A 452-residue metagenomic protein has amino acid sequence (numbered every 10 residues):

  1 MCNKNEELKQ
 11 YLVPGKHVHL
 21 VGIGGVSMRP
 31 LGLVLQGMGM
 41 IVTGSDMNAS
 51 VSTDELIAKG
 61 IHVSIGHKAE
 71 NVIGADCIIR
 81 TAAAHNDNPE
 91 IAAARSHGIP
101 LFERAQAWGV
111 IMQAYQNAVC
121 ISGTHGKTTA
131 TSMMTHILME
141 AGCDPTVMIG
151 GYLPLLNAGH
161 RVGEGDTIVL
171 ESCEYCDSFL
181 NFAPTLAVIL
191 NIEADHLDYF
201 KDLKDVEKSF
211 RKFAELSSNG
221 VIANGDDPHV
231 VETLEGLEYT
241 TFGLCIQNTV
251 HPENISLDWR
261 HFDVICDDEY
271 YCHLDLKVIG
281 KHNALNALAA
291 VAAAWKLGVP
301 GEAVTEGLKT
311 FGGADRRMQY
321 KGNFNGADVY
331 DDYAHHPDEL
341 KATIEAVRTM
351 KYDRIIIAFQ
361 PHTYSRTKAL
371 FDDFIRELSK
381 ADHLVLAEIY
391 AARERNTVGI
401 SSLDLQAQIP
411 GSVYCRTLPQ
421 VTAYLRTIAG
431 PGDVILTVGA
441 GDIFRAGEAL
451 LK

Functional and structural regions predicted by a protein language model:
M1-E103, A107, H251-E253, I279 (+1 more regions): N-terminal leader/targeting and accessory segments in enzymes
N3, L8-H19, S27, L31-M38 (+4 more regions): Nucleotide phosphate-binding/pyrophosphate-handling subdomain across enzymes that bind or process nucleotide phosphates
K9-Y11, L31-M40, I57, N71 (+5 more regions): Phosphate-binding loop of NTP-binding sites
M40-M47, G220-G225, I357-Q360, D382-A391: Short internal beta-strands
S45-D46, S64-H67, F102-G109, M148-I149 (+5 more regions): Beta-strand->loop->alpha-helix junctions that form or flank phosphate-binding loops in nucleotide-handling enzymes
E238, I375-P431: C-terminal helical cap/extension that packs against the catalytic core of soluble nucleotide-cofactor enzymes
Q420-L451: A glycine-rich beta-strand to alpha-helix segment that forms a phosphate/ribose-binding loop at ligand/cofactor sites
